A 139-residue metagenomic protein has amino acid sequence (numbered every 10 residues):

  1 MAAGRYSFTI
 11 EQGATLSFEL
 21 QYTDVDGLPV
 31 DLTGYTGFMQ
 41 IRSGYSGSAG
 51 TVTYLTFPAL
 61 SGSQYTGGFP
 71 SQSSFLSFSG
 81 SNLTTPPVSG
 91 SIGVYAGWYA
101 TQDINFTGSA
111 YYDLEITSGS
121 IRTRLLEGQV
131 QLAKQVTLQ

Functional and structural regions predicted by a protein language model:
M1-Q139: Contiguous segments within soluble domain cores/interaction surfaces
